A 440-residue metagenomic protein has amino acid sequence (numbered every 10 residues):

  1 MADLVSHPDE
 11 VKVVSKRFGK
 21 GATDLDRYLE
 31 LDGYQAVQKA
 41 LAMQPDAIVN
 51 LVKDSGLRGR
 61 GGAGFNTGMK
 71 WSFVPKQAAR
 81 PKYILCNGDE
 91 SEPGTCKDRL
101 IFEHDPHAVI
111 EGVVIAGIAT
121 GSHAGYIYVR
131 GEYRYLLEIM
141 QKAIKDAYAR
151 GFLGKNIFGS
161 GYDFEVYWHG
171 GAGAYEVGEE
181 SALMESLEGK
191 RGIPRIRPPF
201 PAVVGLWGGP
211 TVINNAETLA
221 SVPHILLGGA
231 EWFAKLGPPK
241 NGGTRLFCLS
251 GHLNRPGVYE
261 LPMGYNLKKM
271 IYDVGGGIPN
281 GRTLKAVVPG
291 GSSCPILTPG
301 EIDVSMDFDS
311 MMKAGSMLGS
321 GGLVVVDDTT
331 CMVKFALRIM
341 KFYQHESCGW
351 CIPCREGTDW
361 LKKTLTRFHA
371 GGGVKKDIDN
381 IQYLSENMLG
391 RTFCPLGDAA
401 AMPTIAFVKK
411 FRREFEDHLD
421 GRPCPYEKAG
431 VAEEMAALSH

Functional and structural regions predicted by a protein language model:
M1-L51: Cofactor-/ligand-binding subdomain signature composed of acidic, glycine-rich, tryptophan-containing flexible loops
Y28-Y34, C86-D98, P201-L206, C248-L253: Gly-rich Lys/Arg/Thr-decorated short loops/hinges at beta-loop-alpha junctions or inter-strand turns that position
Q35-V52, R80-I84, G88, K97-F102 (+4 more regions): Ferredoxin-type iron-sulfur electron-transfer modules in oxidoreductases and energy-metabolism complexes
D54-V74, A116, G171-E185, G189 (+2 more regions): Conserved phosphate/anionic-ligand binding catalytic regions in large, soluble enzymes, centered on
A63, G68-W71, T95-D98, L137-K142 (+9 more regions): Short acidic, glycine/serine/threonine-rich loops at helix termini
D105-A119: Histidine-anchored nucleotide/phosphate-binding helix
G112-A116, M263-P279: Short amphipathic, charge-patterned alpha-helical segments
L137-M263, G275: Hydrophobic alpha-helical positions that pack around
